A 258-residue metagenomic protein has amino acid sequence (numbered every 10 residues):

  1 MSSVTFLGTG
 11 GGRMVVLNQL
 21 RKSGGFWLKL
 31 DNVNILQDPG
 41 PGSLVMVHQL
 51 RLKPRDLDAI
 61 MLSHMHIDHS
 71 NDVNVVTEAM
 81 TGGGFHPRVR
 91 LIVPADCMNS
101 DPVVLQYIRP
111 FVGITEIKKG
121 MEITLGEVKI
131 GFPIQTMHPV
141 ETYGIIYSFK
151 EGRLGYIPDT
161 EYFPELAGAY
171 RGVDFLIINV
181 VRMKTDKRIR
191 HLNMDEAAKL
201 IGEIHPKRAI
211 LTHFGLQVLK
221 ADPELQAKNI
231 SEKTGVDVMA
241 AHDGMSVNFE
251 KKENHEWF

Functional and structural regions predicted by a protein language model:
M1-L50, T142-P158, F175: Conserved beta-strand hairpin/beta-sheet module of binuclear metal-dependent hydrolase folds, prominently
L36-G40, D58-D68, P94, G155-T160 (+3 more regions): Active-site neighborhood of phospho(di)ester-bond hydrolases with catalytic His/Asp-centered motifs
P41-G42, D96-C97, T136-P139, D159-F163: Short beta->alpha connector loops
G42-I92, D174-F175: Active-site metal-binding motif and surrounding structural segment of the metallo-beta-lactamase
N71-M80, V104, L219-K228: Metal-dependent catalytic neighborhoods of phosphoester/phosphodiester hydrolases
H86-T142, F149-E151, E250, W257: Metallo-beta-lactamase
Y162-M245: Cap/insert and terminal regions of metallo-dependent hydrolase folds
A240-F258: Binuclear metal-dependent phosphoesterase catalytic core
